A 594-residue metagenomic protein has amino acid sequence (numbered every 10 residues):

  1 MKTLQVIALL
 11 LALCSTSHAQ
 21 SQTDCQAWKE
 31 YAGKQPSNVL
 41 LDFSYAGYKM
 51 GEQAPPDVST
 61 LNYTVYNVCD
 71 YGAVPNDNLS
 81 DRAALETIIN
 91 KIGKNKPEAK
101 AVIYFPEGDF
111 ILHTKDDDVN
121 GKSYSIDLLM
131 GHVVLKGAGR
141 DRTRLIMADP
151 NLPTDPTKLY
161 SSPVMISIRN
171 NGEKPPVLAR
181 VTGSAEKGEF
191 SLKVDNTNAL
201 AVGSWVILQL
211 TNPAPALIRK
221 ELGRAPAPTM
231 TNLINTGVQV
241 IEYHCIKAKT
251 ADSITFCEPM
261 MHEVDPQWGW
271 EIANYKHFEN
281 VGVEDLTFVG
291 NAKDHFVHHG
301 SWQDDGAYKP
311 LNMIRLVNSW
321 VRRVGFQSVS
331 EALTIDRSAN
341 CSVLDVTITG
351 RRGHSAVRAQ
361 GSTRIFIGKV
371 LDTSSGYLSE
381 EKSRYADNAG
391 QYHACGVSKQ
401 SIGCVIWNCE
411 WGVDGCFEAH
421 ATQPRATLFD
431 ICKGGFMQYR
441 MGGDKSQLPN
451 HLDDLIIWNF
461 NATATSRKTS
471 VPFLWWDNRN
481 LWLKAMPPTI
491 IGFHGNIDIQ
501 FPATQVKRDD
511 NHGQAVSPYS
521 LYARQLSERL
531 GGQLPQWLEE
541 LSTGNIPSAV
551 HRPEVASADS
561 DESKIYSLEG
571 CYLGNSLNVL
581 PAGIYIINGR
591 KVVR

Functional and structural regions predicted by a protein language model:
M1-L9: Sec-dependent signal peptide recognition, specifically the positively charged N-region followed immediately by
Q5, A19-H299, M486-P547: Extracellular "leader-to-stem" segments immediately downstream of a signal peptide or signal-anchor in secreted/lumenal
Q5, P547-R594: C-terminal outer-membrane/trafficking sorting elements
C69, H132, D141, E279-G290 (+7 more regions): Right-handed parallel beta-helix
L85, D118-S125, P150-E173, V264-N274 (+6 more regions): Extracellular beta-strand/beta-solenoid scaffold signature
Y104, I111, D127, V134-K136 (+14 more regions): Extracellular beta-strand solenoid repeats
S204, L210-Y243, K247-A248, T287-Y385: Right-handed parallel beta-helix
C409, R425, D430-I546: Catalytic domains of carbohydrate-active enzymes that cleave complex glycans
